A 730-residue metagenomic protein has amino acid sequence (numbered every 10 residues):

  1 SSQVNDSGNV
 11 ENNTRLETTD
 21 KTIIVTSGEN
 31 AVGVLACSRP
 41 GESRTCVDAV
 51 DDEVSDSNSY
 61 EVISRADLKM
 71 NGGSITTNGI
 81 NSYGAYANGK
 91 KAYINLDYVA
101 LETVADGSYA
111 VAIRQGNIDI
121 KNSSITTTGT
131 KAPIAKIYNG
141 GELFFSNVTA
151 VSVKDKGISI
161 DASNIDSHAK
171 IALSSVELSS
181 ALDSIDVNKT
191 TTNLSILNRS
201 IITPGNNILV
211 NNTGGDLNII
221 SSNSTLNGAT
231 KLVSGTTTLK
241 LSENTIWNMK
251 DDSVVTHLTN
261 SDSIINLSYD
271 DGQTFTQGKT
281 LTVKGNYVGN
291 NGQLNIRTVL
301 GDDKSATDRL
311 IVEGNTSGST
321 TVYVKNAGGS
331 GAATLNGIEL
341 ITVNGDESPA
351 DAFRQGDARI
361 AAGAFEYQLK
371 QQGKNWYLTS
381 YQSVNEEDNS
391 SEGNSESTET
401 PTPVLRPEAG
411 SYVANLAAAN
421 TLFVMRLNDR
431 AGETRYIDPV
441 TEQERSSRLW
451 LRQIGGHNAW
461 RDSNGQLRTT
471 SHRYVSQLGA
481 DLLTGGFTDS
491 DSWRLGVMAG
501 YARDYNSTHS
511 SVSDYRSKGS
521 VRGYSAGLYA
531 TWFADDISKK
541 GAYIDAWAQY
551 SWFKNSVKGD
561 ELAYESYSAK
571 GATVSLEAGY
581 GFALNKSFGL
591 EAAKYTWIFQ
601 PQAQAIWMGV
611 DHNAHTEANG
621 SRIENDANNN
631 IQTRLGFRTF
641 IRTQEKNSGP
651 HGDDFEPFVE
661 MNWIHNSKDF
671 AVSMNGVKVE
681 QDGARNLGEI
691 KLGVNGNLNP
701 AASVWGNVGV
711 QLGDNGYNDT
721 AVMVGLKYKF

Functional and structural regions predicted by a protein language model:
S1-R15, L35-C46, D56-D67, Y86-N95 (+7 more regions): Right-handed parallel beta-helix/beta-solenoid
E11-N30, A49-N81, Y93-G107, K121-K131 (+12 more regions): Beta-strand-rich solenoid/repeat architectures in extracellular/passenger domains of polysaccharide-targeting enzymes
S175, S180-A181, T192-N315, S319-T321 (+3 more regions): Extracellular beta-solenoid/beta-roll
A229, N295, R448-R452, R494-M498 (+7 more regions): Residue-level detector of the transmembrane beta-barrel scaffold of outer-membrane proteins
R297-T298, K325-G328, Y550-S551, W663 (+1 more regions): Transmembrane beta-strand segments that form the barrel wall of outer-membrane beta-barrel proteins
E392-L590, V708-G709, D714-A721: Outer membrane beta-barrel translocator domains of Type V secretion systems
Q443-R445, T484-D489, A534-S538, F582-K586 (+5 more regions): Outer-membrane beta-barrel strand-turn architecture
G527, G609, A618, R622-F730: Outer membrane beta-barrel transmembrane domains
